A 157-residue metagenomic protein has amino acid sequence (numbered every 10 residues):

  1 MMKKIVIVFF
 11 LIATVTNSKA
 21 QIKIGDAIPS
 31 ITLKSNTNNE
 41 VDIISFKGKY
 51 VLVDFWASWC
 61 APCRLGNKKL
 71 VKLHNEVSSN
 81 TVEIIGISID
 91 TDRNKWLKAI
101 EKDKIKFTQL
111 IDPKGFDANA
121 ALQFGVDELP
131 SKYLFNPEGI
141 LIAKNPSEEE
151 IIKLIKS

Functional and structural regions predicted by a protein language model:
M1-K23: Bacterial Sec-dependent N-terminal signal peptides
S18-I43: N-terminal "domain-start" segment that seeds a small globular fold
I28-P29, V51, L129-P130: Short loop/turn microsegments at loop-to-beta-strand junctions
D42-C60: Short active-site neighborhood of thiol/selenol oxidoreductases, capturing the structured segment around
K47-K49, S79, V126: Active-site acidic short loop of glycosyltransferases
F55-K72: Conserved redox-active cysteine motifs that mediate thiol-disulfide chemistry, especially di-cysteine Cys-X(1-2)-Cys
N80-N94, I105-G115: Thiol-based oxidoreductase modules, predominantly thioredoxin-like and allied folds used for disulfide exchange
D103-I105, D112-K156: Thiol/disulfide oxidoreductase modules built on the thioredoxin-like
